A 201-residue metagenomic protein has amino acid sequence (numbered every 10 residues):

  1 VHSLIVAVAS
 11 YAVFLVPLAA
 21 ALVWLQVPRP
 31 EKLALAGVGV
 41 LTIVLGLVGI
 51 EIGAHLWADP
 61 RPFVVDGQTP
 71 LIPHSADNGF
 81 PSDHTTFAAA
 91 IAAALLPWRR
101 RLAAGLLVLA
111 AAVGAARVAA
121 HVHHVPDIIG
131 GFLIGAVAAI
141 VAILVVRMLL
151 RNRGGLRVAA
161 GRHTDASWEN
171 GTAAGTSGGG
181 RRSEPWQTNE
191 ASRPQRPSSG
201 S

Functional and structural regions predicted by a protein language model:
V1-D77, T86-P97, R101-V108, V113: Hydrophobic alpha-helical bundle signature of multipass membrane enzymes
A20-W24, P28, A36-V40, V44 (+1 more regions): Multi-pass membrane proteins that catalyze or facilitate reactions on polyprenyl-/lipid-phosphate substrates and their
I72-G175: Membrane-embedded catalytic cores of phosphoryl/pyrophosphoryl-handling enzymes
